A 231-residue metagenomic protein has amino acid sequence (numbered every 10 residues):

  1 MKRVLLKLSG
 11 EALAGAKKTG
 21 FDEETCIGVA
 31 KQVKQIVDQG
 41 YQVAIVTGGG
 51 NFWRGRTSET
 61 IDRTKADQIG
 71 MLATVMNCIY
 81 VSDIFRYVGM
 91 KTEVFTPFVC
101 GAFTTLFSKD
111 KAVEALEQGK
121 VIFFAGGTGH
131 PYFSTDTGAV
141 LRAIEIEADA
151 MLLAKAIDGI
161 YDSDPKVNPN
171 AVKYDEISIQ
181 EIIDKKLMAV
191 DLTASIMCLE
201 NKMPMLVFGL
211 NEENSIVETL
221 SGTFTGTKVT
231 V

Functional and structural regions predicted by a protein language model:
M1-V231: C-terminal catalytic "cap/lid" subdomain
